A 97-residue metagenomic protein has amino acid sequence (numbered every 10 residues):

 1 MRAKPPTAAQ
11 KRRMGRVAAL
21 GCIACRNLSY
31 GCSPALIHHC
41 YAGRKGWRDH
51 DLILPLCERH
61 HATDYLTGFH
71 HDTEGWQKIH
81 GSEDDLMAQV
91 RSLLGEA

Functional and structural regions predicted by a protein language model:
M1-R13, E96-A97: Arg/Lys-rich, low-complexity, intrinsically disordered N-terminal tails that contact nucleic acids
A3, A42-G43: Residues at structural and domain junctions
T7-L36: Short cysteine-rich loop/turn motifs with clustered Cys
R26, E58-H61: Cys/His-coordinated zinc-binding microdomains
I37-Y41: Short, surface-exposed loop/helix-turn segments at secondary-structure junctions that function as lids/hinges flanking
R44-L52, A62-A97: Polybasic, low-complexity binding patches
P55: Substrate-binding/active-site groove segments that recognize and process beta-1,4-linked N-acetyl-hexosamine
